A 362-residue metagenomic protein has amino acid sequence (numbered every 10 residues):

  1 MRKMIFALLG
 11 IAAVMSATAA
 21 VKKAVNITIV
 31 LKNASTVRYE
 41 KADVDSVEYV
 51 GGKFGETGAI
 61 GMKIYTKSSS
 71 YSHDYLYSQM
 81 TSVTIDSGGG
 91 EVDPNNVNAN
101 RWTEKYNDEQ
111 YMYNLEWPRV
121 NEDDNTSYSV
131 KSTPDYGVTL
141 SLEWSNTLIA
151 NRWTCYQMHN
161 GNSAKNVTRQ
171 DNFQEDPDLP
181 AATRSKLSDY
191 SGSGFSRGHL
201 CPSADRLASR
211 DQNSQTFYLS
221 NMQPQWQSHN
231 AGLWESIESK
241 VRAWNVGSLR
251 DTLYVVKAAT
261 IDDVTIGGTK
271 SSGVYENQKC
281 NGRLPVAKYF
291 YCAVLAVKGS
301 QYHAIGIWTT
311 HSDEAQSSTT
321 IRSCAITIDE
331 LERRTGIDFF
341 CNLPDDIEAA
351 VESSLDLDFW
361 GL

Functional and structural regions predicted by a protein language model:
M1-M4, A19: Positively charged n-region of N-terminal signal peptides that target proteins for export
K3-I11: Sec-dependent N-terminal signal peptides
G10-T18: Hydrophobic h-region of N-terminal signal peptides that target proteins for export in Gram-negative bacteria
V21, V25-K32, D43-L362: Domain-level detector for secreted/extracellular nuclease and nuclease-toxin modules, and for the ENPP-like C-terminal
